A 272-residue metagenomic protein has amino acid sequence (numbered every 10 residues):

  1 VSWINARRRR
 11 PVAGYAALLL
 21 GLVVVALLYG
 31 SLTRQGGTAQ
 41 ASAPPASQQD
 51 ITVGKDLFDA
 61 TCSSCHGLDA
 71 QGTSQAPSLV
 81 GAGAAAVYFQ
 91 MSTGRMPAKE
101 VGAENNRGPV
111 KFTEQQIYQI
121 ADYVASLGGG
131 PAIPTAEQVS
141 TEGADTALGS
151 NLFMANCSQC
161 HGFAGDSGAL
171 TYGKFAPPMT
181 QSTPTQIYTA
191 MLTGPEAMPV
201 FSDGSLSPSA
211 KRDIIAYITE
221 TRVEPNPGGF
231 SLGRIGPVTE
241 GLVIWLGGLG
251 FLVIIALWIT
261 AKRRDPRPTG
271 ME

Functional and structural regions predicted by a protein language model:
V1-I4, V23: Long, compositionally biased, intrinsically disordered
I4-L19, T33-A60, Q71-S74, A82-Q90 (+3 more regions): Short sequence/structural segments immediately N-terminal
P11-Q35, P109-T135, D203-P266: C-terminal capping alpha-helices of c-type cytochrome domains
Y15, Q40-A41, H66, R107 (+5 more regions): A general structural-boundary detector
S47-I51, K55-S78, F89, T93-G102 (+6 more regions): Periplasmic/extracellular electron-transfer cofactor-ligation site, primarily the c-type cytochrome heme-c attachment
L79-G128, G173-N226: Extracytoplasmic electron-transfer domains, predominantly the class I c-type cytochrome c fold
P266-E272: Cytoplasmic C-terminal tails of single-pass
